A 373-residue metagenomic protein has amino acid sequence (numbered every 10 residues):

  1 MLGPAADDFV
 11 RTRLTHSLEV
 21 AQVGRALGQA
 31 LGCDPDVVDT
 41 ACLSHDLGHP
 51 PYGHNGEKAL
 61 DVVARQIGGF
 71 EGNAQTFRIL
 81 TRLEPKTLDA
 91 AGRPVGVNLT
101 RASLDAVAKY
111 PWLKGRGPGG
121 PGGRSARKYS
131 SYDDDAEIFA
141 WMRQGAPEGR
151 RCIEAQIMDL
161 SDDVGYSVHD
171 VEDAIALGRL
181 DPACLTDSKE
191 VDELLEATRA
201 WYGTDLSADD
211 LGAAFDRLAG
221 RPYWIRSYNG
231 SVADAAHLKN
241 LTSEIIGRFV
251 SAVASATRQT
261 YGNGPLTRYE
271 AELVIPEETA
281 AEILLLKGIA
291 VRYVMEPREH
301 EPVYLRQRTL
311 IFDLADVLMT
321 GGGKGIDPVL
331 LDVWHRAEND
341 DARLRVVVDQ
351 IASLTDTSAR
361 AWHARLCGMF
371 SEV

Functional and structural regions predicted by a protein language model:
G3-F9, A41, P147, S227-V232 (+2 more regions): Glycine- and acidic
P4-H16, L47-Y52, V63: Catalytic phosphate-handling regions of large nucleic-acid enzymes and associated NTPases
A6-V37: Alpha-helical phosphate/pyrophosphate-handling elements in metalloenzyme active cores
H16, Y52, G56, G72 (+6 more regions): Hydrophobic (often cysteine-bearing) scaffold residues that line and stabilize catalytic clefts of nucleotide/cofactor
Q22-R25, A30, L47-H237: Sequence-structural signature of the catalytic-core scaffold of metal-dependent phosphohydrolases that act on
V38-L43, D159: Short alpha-helical catalytic segment bearing the HExxH-like zincin motif of zinc-dependent metalloproteases
R199-E338, A342, L354: C-terminal subdomains that position terminal phosphate/3'-OH groups for nucleotidyl transfer/ligation, primarily on
N339-E372: Short, amphipathic C-terminal "tail helix"
